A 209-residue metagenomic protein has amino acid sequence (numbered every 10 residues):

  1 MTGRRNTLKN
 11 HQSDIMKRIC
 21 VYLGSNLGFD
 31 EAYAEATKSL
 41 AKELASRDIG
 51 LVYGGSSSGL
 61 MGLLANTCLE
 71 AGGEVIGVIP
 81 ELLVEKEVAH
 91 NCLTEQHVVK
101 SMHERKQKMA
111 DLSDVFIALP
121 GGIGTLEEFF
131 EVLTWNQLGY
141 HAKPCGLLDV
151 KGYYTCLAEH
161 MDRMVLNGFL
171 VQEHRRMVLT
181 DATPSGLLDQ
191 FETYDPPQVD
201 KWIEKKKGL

Functional and structural regions predicted by a protein language model:
M1-I15: Short, Lys/Arg-enriched N-terminal segments with co-localized hydrophobic residues within the first ~10-30 amino acids
H11-L112, V150-S185, Q190, D195-L209: A cross-family phosphate/adenosyl-ligand binding-site feature
I15, G139-H141: Short loop/turn segments at connectors of secondary-structure elements within structured domains
K106-G139, G146, P197-I203: Active-site/ligand-binding-proximal alpha/beta "capping" segment
A142-K143, E173: Short acidic capping loops at alpha-helix termini that bridge into adjacent secondary structure
